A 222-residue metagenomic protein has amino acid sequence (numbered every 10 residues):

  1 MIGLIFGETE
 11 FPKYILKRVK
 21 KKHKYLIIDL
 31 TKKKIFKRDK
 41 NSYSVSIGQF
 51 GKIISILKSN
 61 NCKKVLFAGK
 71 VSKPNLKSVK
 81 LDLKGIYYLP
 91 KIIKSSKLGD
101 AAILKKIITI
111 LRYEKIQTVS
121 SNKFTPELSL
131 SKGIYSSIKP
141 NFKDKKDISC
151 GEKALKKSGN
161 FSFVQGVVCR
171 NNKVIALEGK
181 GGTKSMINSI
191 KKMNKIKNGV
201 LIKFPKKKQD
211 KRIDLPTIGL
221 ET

Functional and structural regions predicted by a protein language model:
M1-L30: N-terminal basic/disordered segments at the start of proteins
F11, K97, A101, Y113-E221: Conserved mixed alpha/beta catalytic, RNA-binding, or beta-rich assembly cores of soluble enzyme, regulatory
Y14-I15, K37, L76-S78: Short glycine-/acidic-enriched loop or helix-start segments at secondary-structure transitions that form or flank
V19-K20, K58, R112: Anion (oxyanion) recognition and catalysis
T31, K70-K73, F124: Short glycine-enriched loops at secondary-structure junctions
T31-R38, S42-S55, S59-C62, D82-Y88 (+2 more regions): Feature captures the catalytic cores and cofactor-binding loops of soluble hydro-lyases/lyases that act on carboxylate
P74-I103: Glycine/small-residue-rich loop that forms an oxyanion/phosphate-binding "nest" at active or ligand-binding sites
